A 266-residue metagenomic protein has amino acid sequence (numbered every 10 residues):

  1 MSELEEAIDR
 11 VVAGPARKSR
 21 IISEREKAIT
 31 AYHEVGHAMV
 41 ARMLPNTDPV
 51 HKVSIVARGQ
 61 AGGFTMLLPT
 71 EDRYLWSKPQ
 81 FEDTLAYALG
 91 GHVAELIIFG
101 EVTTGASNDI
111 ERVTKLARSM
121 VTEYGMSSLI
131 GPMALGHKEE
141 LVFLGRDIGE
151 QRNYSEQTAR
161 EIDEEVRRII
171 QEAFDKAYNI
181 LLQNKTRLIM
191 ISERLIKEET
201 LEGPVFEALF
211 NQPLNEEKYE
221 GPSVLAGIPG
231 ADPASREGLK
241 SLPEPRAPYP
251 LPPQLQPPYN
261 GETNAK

Functional and structural regions predicted by a protein language model:
M1-L4, R10-I29, Y124-P132: C-terminal helical "lid" subdomain and adjoining coupling/linker elements of P-loop NTPases
E6, H37: Active-site micro-motifs of SAM-dependent methyltransferase domains
R25-Y32, A38-K266: Soluble catalytic regions of large protease machineries
